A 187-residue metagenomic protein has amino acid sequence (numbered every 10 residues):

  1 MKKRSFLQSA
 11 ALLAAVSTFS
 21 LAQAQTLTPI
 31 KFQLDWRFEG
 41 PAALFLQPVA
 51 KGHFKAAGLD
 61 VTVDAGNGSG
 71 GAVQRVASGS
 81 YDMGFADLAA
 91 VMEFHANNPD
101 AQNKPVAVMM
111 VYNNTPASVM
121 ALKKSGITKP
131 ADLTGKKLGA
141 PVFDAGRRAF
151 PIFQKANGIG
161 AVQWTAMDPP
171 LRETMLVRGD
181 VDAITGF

Functional and structural regions predicted by a protein language model:
K3-L7: N-terminal export leaders
Q8, R178: DNA-binding alpha-helical recognition surfaces that contact promoter or target DNA
A11-L12, A22: Cleavable N-terminal signal peptides
S17-L21: N-terminal signal peptide c-region/cleavage motif recognized by signal peptidases
A24-D168, T174-M175, D182-G186: Short, glycine-/small- and polar/acidic-enriched structural segments that line small-molecule recognition paths
